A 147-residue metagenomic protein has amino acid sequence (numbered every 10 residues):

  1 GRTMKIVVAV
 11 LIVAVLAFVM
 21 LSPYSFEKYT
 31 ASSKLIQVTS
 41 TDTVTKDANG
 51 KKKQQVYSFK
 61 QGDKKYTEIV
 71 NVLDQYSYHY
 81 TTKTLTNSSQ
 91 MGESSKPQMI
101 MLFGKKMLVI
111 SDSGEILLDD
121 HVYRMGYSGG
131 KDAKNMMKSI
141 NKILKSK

Functional and structural regions predicted by a protein language model:
M4-K147: Function-determining sites in protein domains
